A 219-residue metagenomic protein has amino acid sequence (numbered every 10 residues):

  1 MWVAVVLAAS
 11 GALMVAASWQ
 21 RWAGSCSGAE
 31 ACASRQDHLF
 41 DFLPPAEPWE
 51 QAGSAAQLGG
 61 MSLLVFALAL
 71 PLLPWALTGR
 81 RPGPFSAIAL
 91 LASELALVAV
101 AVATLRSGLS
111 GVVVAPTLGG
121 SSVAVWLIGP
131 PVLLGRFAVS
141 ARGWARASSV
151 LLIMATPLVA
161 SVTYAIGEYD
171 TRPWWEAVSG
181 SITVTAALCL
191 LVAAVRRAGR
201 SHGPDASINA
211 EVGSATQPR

Functional and structural regions predicted by a protein language model:
M1-G83: N-terminal topogenic module of multi-pass integral membrane proteins
L7-A17, F66-L70, E94-T104, W126-L133 (+2 more regions): Helical transmembrane-bundle signal
V15-S25, P74-L77, A101-G108, L134-F137 (+1 more regions): Transmembrane helix-loop junctions and nearby membrane-interface residues
W22, A52-Q57, R81, L105-G119 (+2 more regions): Membrane-helix interface and helix-disruption motif detector
D37-H38, Q51-A67, A115-I128, P173-A186: Alpha-helical transmembrane segments of polytopic membrane proteins
W75-A87, F137-A147: Membrane-interface helix-boundary motifs at transmembrane edges
F85-V139: Membrane-proximal helix-loop-helix units in multi-pass membrane proteins
L127-R219: Terminal transmembrane helical module of multi-pass membrane proteins
